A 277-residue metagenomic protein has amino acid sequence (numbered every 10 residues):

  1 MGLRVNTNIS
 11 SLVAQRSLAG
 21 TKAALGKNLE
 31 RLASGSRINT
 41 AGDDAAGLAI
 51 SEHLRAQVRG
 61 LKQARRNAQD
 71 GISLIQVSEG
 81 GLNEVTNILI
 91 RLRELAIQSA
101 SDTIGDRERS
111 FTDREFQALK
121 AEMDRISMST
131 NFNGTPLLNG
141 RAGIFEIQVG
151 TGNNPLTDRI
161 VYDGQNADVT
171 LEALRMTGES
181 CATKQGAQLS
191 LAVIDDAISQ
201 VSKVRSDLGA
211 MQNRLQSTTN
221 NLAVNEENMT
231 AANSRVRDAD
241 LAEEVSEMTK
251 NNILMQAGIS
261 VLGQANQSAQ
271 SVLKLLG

Functional and structural regions predicted by a protein language model:
M1-G277: Primary detection of the long, small/polar-rich alpha-helical "axial" segments characteristic of bacterial flagellar
